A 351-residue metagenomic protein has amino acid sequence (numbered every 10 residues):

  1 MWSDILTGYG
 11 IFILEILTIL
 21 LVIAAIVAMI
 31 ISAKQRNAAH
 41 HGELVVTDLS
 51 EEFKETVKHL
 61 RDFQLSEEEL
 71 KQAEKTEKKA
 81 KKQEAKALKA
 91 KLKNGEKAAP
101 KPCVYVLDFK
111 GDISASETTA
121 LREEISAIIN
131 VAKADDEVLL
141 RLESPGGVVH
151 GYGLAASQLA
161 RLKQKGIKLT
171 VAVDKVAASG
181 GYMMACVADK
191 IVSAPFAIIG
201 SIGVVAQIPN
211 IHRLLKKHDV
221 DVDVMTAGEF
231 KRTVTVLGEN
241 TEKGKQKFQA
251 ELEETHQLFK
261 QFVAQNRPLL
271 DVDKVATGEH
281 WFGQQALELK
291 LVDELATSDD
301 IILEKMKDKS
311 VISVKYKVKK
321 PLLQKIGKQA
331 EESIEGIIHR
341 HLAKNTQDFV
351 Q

Functional and structural regions predicted by a protein language model:
M1-T170, V176-A177, K190-A194, V205-Q351: N-terminal organellar transit peptides
G181: DNA breakage-rejoining catalytic core of tyrosine-based enzymes
A185: Gly/Ser-rich helix-loop-strand patches that form or flank binding pockets for ribonucleotide-derived cofactors
